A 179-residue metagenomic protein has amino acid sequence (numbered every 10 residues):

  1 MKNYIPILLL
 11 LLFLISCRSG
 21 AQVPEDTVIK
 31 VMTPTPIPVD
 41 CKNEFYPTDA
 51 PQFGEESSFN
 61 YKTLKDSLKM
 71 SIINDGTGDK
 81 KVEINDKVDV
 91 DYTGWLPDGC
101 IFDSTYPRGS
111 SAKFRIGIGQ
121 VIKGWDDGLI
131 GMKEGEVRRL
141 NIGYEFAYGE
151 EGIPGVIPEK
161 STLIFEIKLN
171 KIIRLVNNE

Functional and structural regions predicted by a protein language model:
M1-Y4, R18: Positively charged n-region of N-terminal signal peptides that target proteins for export
Y4-L14: Sec-dependent N-terminal signal peptides
C17-E179: Cross-family detector of peptidyl-prolyl cis-trans isomerase
